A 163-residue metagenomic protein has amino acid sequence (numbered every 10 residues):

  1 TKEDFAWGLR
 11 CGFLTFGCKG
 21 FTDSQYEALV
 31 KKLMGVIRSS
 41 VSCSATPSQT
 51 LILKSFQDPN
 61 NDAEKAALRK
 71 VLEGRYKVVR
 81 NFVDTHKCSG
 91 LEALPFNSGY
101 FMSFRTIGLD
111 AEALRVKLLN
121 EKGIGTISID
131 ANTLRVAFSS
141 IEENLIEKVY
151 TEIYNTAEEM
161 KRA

Functional and structural regions predicted by a protein language model:
T1-K70: Conserved core segment of the aminotransferase class I/II
E3, F82, L109: Localized chelating/binding microdomains that coordinate divalent metal ions or stabilize phosphate-bearing
E3-W7, S103, R135-V136, L145-I146: Short catalytic/ligand-binding loop motif for oxyanion handling, primarily in non-cytosolic enzymes, centered on
F16, F104-G108, F138-S140: Short beta-strand-to-loop capping motifs
S48, L68-R75, V79, L114 (+2 more regions): Alpha-helical packing segments of well-folded alpha/beta enzyme cores
L53, K65-R80, G90-R105, D130-T133: Conserved glycine-rich beta-strand-loop-beta hairpin in the small C-terminal domain of fold type I
A63, D84-A93, R162-A163: Surface-exposed helix-capping loop/turn segments at secondary-structure junctions
V116-A163: PLP-dependent enzyme catalytic core of the Aspartate aminotransferase-like
